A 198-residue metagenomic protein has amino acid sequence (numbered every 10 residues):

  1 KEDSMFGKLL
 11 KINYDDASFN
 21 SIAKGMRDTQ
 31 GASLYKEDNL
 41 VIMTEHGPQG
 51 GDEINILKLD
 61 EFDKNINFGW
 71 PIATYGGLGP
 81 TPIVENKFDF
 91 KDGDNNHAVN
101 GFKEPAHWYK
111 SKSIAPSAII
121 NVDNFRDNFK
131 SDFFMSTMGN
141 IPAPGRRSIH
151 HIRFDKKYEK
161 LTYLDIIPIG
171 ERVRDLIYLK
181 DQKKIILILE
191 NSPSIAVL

Functional and structural regions predicted by a protein language model:
K1-T162: Beta-propeller domain segments
N39, D52, R174, K183 (+1 more regions): Glycine-centered loop/turn positions within well-structured domains that cap or flank conserved ligand/cofactor-binding
Y158-K180: Conserved blade-ending motifs and adjacent loop-strand segments that build the rim/top face of beta-propeller domains
I177-L198: Blade-level signature of beta-propeller repeat domains, shared across WD40, Kelch, NHL, RCC1 and BNR/Asp-box propellers
